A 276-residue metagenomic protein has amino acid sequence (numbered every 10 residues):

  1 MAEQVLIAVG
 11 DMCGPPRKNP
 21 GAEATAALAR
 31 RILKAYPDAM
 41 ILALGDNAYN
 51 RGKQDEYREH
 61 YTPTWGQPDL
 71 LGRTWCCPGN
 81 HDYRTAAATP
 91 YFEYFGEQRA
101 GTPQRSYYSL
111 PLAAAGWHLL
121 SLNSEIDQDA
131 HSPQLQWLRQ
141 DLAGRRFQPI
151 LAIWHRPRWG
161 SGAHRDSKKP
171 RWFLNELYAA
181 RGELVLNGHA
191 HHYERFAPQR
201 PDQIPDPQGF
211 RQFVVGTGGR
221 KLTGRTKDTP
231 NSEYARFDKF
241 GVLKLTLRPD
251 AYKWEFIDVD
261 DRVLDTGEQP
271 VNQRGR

Functional and structural regions predicted by a protein language model:
M1-E56, Q128-P133, Q140, G160-S161: N-terminal active-site segment of His-dependent metallophosphoesterases
L6-A8, L42, L119-S121, L151-I153 (+1 more regions): Structural motif
G10-D11, G45-D46, G79, W154 (+1 more regions): Active-site flanking residues adjacent to catalytic metal/cofactor-binding acidic residues
C13, L122-I126, V214, E255-R262: Secondary-structure transition/turn motif
A27-R30, Y49-I150, H164-L184, H191-K244 (+1 more regions): Extended active-site neighborhood of metal-dependent phosphoesterases/phosphodiesterases
I153-P157, H189-A190, I257: Short, well-ordered beta-to-alpha junction loops that form the rim of enzyme active sites and present histidine/acidic
N187, R195, T266-E268: Residue-level detector of high-confidence beta-strand sites
G224-R225, S232-R276: A short C-terminal boundary segment appended to hydrolase-like catalytic domains
